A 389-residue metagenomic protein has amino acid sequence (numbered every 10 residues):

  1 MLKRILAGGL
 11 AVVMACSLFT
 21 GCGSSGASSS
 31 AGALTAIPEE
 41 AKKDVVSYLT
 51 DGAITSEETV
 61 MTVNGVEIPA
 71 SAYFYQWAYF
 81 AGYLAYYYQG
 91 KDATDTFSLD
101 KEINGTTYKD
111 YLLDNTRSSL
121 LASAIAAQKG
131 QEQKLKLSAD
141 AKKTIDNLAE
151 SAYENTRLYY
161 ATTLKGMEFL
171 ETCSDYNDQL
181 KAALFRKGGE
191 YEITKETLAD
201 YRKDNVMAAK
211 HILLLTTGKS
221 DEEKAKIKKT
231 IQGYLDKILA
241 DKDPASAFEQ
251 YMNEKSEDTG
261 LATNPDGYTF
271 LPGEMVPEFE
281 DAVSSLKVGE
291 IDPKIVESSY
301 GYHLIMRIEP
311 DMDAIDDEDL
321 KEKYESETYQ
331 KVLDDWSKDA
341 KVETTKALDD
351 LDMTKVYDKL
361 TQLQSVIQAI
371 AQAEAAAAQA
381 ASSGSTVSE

Functional and structural regions predicted by a protein language model:
K3, S28-A31, E39, E67-Y75 (+2 more regions): Solvent-exposed loop/turn and edge beta-strand elements of beta-rich ligand-binding domains
K3-V13, S24: Sec-dependent N-terminal signal peptides
S17-G21: C-terminal motif of bacterial Sec signal peptides marking the signal peptidase cleavage site
S24-T55, Y159-K226, E274-E389: PPIase-associated folding chaperone regions across multiple families
A33-L164: N-terminal targeting/tethering segments
E58-N64, E102-R117, A126-K136, G166-M167 (+5 more regions): Second-shell loop/turn segments in exported
Q76-Y87, N115-K136, T144-Y159, Q179-Y191 (+9 more regions): Structured segments of extracytoplasmic/periplasmic soluble domains in secreted or envelope-associated proteins
G233-F279, I308-E309, A314-I315: Peptidyl-prolyl cis-trans isomerase
